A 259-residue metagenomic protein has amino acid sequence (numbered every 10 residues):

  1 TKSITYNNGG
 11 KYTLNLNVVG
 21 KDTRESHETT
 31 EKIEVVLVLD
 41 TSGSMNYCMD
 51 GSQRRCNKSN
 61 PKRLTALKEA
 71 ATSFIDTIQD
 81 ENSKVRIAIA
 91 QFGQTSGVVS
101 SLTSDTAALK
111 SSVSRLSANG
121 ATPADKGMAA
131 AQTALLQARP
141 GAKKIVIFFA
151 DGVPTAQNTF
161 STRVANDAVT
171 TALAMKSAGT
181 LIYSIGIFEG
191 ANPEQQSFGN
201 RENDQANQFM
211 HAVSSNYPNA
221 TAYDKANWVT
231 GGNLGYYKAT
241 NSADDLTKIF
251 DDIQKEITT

Functional and structural regions predicted by a protein language model:
T1-V36, T41-R54, E256: Acidic, polar low-complexity linker/tail segments
N7, R24-T29, I75-N82, Q132-A142 (+1 more regions): Surface-exposed acidic, glycine-flexible loop patches that form ligand/cofactor-binding and adhesion interfaces
L14-L16, V35, L67, I89 (+4 more regions): Extracellular/surface recognition and adhesion modules
V18-V19, V38-S42, A90-T95, L102 (+3 more regions): Active-site-proximal beta-strand/loop segments in catalytic clefts of secreted hydrolases
S26-E31, Y47-Q53, V99-L102, N158-S161 (+1 more regions): Short, solvent-exposed loop/turn and secondary-structure capping segments
T30-L39, M49-I75, I145-F149: A short alpha/beta connector and helix-capping loop motif
S44-N46, D50, R54-S59, T72-E81 (+5 more regions): Short, charged loop segments at secondary-structure junctions
R115, A121, K126, A130-T133 (+4 more regions): VWA/integrin I-like adhesion module and closely mimicked acidic/polar interface patches used
